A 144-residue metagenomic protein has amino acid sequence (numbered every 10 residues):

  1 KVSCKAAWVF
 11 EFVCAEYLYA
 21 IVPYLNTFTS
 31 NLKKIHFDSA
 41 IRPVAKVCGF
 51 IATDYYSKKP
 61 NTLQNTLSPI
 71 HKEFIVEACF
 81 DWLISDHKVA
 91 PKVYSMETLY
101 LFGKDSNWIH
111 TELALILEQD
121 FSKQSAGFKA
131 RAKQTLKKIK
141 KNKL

Functional and structural regions predicted by a protein language model:
K1, H36-F37, H87-K88, Q124-A126: Short inter-helical turns and helix N-cap capping residues of alpha-solenoid HEAT/ARM repeat scaffolds
K1-V22: N-terminal interaction modules that seed assembly of large macromolecular complexes
W8-A15, P43-S57, Y94-K104, L136-L144: Hydrophobic residues within the alpha-helices of tandem HEAT/HEAT-like
A20-K72: Helix-adjacent hinge/juxtasegments
L25-S30, A78-F80, A114-E118: Buried hydrophobic core positions in alpha-solenoid tandem helical repeats
V89-K92, D105-L115: Short conserved catalytic/interaction loops centered on acidic-Pro-aromatic/His motifs
E112-L144: Eukaryotic acidic, Ser/Thr-rich intrinsically disordered low-complexity regions
